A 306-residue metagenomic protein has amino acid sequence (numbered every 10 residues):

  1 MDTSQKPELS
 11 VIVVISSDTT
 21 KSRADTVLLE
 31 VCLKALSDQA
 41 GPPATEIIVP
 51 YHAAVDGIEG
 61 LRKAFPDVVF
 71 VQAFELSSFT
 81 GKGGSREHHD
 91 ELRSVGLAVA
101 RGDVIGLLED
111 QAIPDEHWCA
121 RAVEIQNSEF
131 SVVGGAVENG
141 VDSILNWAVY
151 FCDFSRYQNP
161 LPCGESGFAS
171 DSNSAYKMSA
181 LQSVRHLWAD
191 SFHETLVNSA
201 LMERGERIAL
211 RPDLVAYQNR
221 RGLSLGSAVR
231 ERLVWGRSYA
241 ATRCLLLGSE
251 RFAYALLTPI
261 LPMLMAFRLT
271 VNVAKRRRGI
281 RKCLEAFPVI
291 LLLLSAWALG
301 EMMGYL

Functional and structural regions predicted by a protein language model:
L29-A44: Short, acidic, metal-binding catalytic loop of nucleotide-sugar glycosyltransferases
L76-A100: Glycine-rich, basic loop-to-helix element that forms the pyrophosphate-binding segment of sugar-nucleotide handling
I105: Short aromatic/hydrophobic "clamp" motif used to bind/position activated sugar donors
E109-I113: The conserved acidic donor/metal-binding loop of glycosyltransferases
E116-N146: Conserved donor NDP-sugar-binding/catalytic core segment of glycosyltransferases
Y157-Y176, A189-F192, A216: A recurrent flexible, glycine/aromatic-enriched loop bordering the glycosyltransferase active site that acts as
S174, A180-V184, D190-V215, N219-G226: A short, conserved alpha-helix in the catalytic core of glycosyltransferases
I208, Y217-L293: Active-site-adjacent helix/loop segment of glycosyltransferases that harbors family-specific signature motifs
